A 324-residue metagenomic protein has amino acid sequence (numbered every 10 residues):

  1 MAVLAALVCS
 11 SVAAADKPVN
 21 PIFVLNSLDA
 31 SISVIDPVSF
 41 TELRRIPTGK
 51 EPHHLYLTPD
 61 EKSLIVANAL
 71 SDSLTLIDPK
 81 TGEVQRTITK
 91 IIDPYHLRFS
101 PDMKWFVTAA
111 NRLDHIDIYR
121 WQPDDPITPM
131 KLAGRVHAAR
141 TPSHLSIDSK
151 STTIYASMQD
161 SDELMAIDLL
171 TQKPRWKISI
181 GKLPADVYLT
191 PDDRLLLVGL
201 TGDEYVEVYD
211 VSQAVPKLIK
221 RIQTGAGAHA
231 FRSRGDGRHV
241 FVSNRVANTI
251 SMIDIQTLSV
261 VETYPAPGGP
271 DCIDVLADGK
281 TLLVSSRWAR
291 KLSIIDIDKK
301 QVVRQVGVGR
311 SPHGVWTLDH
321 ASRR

Functional and structural regions predicted by a protein language model:
M1-S10: Bacterial N-terminal signal peptides
S11-R324: Predominantly soluble domains enriched in secretory-pathway, periplasmic, or organellar proteins
